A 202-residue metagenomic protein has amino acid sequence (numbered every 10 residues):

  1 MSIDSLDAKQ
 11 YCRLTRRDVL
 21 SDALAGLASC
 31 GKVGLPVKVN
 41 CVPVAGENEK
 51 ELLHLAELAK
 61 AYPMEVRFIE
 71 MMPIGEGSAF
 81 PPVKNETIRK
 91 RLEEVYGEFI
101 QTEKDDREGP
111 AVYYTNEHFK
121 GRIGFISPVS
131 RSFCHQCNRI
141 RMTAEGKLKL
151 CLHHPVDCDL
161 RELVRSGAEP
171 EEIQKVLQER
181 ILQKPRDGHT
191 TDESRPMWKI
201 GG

Functional and structural regions predicted by a protein language model:
M1-I69: Radical SAM/AdoMet-radical enzyme domain recognition
A61, M71-I74, S78-G202: Auxiliary Fe-S-binding modules of radical SAM enzymes
